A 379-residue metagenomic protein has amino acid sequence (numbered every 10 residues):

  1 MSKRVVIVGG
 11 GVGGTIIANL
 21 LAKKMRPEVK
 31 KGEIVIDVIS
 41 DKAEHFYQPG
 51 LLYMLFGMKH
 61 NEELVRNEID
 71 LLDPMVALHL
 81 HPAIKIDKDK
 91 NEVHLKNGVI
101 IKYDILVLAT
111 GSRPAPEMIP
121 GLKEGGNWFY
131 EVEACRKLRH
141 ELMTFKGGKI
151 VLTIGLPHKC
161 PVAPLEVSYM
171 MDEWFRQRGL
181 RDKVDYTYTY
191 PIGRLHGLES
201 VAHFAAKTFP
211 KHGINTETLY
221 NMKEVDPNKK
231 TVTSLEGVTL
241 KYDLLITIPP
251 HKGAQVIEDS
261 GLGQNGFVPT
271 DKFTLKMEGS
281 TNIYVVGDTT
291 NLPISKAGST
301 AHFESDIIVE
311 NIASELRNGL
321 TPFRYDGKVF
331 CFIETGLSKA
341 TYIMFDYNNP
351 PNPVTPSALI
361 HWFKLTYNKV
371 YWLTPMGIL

Functional and structural regions predicted by a protein language model:
M1-R4, V76-E166, E173-G179, I246: FAD-binding core/adjacent interface of flavoenzyme oxidoreductases
S2-V76, P157-E199: Beta1-alpha1 glycine-rich phosphate/pyrophosphate-binding loop at the start of Rossmann-like nucleotide-binding domains
G10, N97, T110-G111, E236 (+2 more regions): Glycine-rich, N-terminal phosphate-binding loop of Rossmann-like dinucleotide-binding domains
E33-D37, V76-D89, V93, I101 (+2 more regions): A Rossmann-like FAD-binding core segment of flavoenzymes
L122-K146, T239-D306, E310-S314: FAD-site-proximal beta/loop scaffold in flavoenzymes
E173-R176, A301-G327: Internal hydrophobic alpha-helix adjacent to the cofactor/substrate pocket in enzyme cavities
A313-N352: Active-site-proximal substrate-binding core of FAD-dependent oxidoreductases
K339-L379: C-terminal auxiliary extensions adjacent to catalytic cores
